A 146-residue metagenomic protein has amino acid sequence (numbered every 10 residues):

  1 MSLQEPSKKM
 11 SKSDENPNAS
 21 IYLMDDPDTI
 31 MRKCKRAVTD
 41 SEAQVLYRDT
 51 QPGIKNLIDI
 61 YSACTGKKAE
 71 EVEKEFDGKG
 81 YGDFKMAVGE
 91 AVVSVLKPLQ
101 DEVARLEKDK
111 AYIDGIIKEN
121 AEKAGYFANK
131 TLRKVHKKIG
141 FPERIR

Functional and structural regions predicted by a protein language model:
M1-R146: Conserved nucleotide- and phosphate/pyrophosphate-binding catalytic cores in adenylate/nucleotidyl-handling enzymes
